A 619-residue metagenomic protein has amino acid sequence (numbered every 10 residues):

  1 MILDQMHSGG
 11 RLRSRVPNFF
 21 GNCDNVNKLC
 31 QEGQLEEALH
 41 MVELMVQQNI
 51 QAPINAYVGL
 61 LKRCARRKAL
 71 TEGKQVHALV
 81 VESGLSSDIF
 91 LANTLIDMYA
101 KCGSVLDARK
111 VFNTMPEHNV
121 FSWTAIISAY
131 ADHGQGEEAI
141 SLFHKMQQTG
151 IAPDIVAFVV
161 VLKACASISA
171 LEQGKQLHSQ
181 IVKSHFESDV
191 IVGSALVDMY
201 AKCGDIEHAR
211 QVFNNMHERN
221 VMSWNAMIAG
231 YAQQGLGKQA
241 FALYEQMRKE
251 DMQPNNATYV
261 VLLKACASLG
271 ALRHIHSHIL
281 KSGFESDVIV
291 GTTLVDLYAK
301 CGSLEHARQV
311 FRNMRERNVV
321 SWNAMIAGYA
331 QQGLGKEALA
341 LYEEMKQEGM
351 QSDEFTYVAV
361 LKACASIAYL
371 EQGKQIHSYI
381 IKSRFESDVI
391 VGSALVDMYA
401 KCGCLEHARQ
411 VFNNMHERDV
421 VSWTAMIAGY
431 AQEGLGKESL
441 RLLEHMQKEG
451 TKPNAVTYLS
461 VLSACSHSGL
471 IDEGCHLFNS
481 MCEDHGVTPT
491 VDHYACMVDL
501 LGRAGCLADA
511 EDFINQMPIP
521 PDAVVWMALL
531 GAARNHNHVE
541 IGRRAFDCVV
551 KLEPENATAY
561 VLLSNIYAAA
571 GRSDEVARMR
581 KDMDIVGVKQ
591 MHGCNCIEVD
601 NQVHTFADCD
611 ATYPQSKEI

Functional and structural regions predicted by a protein language model:
M1-N119, S128-D132, E137-N220, A226-I619: Terminal (and in a subset, N-terminal) low-complexity or junction segments at the ends of helical repeat RNA-binding
A125: Conserved mid-core alpha-helix of short-chain dehydrogenase/reductase
